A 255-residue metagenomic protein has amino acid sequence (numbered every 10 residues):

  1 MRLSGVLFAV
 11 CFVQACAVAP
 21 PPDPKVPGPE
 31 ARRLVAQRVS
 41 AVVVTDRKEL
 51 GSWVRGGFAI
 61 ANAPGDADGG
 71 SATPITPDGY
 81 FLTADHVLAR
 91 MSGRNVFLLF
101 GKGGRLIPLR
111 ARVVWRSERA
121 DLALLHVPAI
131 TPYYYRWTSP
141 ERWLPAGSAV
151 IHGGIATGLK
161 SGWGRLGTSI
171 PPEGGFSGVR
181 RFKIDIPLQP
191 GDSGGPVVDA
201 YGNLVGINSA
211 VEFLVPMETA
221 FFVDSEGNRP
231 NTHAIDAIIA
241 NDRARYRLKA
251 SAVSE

Functional and structural regions predicted by a protein language model:
R2-A9: Sec-dependent signal peptide recognition, specifically the positively charged N-region followed immediately by
Q14-A15: C-terminal motif of bacterial Sec signal peptides marking the signal peptidase cleavage site
A19-R33, P132-Y133, L204-E255: C-terminal cap/linker of serine protease catalytic domains
K25-E30, G51-A84, P108-R110, G194: A conserved glycine-rich beta-strand in the N-terminal activation segment of trypsin-fold
R33-A63, H152: A short, Trp-centered hydrophobic/proline-enriched beta-strand micro-motif
T73-P74, P187-S209: Catalytic nucleophile loop of clan PA
P77-S161: Conserved active-site neighborhood of the chymotrypsin/trypsin-like protease fold
Y134-R180, L188-S193, N208-T219: Flexible, gly/ser-rich surface segments that form the specificity/activation loops bordering the active-site cleft
